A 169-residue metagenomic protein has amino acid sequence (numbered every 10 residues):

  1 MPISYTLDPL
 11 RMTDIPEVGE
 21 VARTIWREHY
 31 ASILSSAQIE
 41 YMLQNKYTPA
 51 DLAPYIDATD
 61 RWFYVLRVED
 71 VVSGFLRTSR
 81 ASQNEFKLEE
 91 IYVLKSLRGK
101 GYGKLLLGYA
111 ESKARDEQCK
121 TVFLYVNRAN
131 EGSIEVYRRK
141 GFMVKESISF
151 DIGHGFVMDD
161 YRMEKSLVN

Functional and structural regions predicted by a protein language model:
M1-I3: Basic/polar N-terminal segments that are highly enriched at the extreme N-terminus, encompassing both cleavable
Y5, P9-I15, G19-S96, L107-Y109 (+4 more regions): Acetyl-CoA-dependent GNAT
L97-G101: Glycine-rich phosphate-binding loop
K104: Residues forming the Rossmann-fold NAD(P)(H) cofactor-binding site
K120-I134, R138-K140, I148-N169: C-terminal "cap" of GNAT-fold acetyltransferases
